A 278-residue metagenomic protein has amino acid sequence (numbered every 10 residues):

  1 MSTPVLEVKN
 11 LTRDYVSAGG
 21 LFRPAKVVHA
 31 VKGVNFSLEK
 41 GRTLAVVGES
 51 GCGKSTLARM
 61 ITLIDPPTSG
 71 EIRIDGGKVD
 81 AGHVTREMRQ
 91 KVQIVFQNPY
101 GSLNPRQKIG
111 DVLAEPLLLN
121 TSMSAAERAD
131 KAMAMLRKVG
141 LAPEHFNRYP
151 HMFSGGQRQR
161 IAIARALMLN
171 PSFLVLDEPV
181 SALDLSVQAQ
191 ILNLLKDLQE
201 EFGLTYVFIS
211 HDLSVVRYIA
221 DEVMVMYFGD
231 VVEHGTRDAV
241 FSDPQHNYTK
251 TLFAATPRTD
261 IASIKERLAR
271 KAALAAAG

Functional and structural regions predicted by a protein language model:
G20-A25, K78-Q93, D111, L119 (+2 more regions): ABC ATPase NBD coupling module
T62: Helix-to-loop junction immediately C-terminal to a conserved catalytic motif
A126-E144, F253-A254: Conserved ABC ATPase "signature" region
Y149-F153, Q157: Conserved ABC ATPase signature
M168-S172: A short, proline-enriched helix->beta-strand linker immediately N-terminal to the Walker B motif in ABC-type P-loop
H234-G235: ABC ATPase "signature
